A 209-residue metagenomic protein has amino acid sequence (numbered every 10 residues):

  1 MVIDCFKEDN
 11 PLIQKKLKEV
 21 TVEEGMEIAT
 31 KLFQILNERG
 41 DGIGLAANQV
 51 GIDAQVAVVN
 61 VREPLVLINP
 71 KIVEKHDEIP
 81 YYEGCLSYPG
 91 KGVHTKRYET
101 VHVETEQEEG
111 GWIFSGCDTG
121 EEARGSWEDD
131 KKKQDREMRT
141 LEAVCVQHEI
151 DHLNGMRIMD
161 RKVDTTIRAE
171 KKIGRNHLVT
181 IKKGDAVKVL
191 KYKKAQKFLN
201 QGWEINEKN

Functional and structural regions predicted by a protein language model:
M1-T180, D185-V189, K193-N209: Positively charged
